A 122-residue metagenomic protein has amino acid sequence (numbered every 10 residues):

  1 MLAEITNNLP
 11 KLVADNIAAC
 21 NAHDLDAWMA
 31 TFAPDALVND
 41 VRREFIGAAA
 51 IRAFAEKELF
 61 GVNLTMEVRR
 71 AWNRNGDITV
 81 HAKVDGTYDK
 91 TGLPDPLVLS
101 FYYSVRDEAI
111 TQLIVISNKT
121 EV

Functional and structural regions predicted by a protein language model:
M1-A3, N8, R52-V122: A beta-strand edge to alpha-helix "cap/lid" segment located at domain peripheries
M1-A30, V122: Short, low-complexity N-terminal intrinsically disordered segments enriched in polar/charged residues
N16, A27-M29, A36, G47 (+4 more regions): Hydrophobic pocket/interface hotspot
N21, F45, V84: Short glycine/serine/threonine-biased micro-segments
D35-I46, K57: A short gly/proline-enriched turn/hairpin at secondary-structure junctions
